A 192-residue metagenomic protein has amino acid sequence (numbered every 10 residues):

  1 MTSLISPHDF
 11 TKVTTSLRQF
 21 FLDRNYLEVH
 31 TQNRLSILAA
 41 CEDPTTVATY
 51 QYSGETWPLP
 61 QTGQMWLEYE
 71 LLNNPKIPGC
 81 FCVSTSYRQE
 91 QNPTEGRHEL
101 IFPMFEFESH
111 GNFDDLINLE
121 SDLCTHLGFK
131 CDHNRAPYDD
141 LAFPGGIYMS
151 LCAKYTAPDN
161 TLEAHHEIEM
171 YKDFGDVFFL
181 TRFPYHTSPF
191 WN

Functional and structural regions predicted by a protein language model:
M1-H110: Class II aminoacyl-tRNA synthetase-like tRNA-binding/catalytic domains
N112-N118: Short, conserved charged micro-motifs
L119-N192: Metal-assisted phosphate- and nucleotidyl-transfer catalytic regions
